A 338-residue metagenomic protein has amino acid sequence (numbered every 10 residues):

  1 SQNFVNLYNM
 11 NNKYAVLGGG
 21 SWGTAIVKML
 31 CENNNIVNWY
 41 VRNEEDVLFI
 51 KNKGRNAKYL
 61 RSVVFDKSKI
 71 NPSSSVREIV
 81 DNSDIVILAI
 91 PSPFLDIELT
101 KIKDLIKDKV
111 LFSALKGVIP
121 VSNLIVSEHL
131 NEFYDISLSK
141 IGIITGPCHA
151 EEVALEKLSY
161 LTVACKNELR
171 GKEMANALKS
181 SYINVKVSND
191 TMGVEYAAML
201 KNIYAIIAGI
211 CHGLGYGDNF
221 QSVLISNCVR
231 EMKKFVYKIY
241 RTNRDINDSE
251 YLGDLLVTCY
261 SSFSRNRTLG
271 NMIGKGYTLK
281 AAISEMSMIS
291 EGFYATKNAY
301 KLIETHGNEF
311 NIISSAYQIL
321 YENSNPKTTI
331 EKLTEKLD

Functional and structural regions predicted by a protein language model:
N3-Y8: Short, positively charged and aromatic/hydrophobic N-terminal segments
N9-V63, K69-S74: NAD(P)+-binding Rossmann beta1-loop-alpha1 motif at the extreme N-terminus of oxidoreductases
D66, P72-D81, I85-E156, M174-N176: Rossmann-like NAD(P)(H) cofactor-binding subdomain of soluble oxidoreductases
V118-D218: Rossmann-fold dinucleotide-binding core
L158-L161, M192-Y237, D248-T268: Active-site-proximal catalytic alpha-helix in oxidoreductases
A208-H212, Y237-D338: NAD(P)-dependent Rossmann-like dehydrogenase/reductase catalytic/cofactor-binding core
